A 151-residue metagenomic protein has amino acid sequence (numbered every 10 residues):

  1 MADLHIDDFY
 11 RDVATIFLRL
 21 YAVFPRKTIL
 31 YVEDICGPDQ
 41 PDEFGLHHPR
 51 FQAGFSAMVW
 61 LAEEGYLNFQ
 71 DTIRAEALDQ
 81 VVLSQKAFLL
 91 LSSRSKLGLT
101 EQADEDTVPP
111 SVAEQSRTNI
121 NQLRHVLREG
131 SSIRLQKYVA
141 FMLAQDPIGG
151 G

Functional and structural regions predicted by a protein language model:
A2-G45, Q52: Short amphipathic alpha-helical interface segments
Y10-A14, F55, E64, V81 (+1 more regions): Non-catalytic, well-ordered alpha-helical scaffold segments
L20-F24, L61, L90-R94: Generic structural signal for hydrophobic core residues of well-folded globular domains
G45-E64, L78: Short amphipathic alpha-helical interaction segments
T72-Q80: Short, Lys/Arg-rich nucleic-acid/phosphate-binding segment
D79-Q115: Short, amphipathic alpha-helical interaction segments positioned at domain boundaries
D104-G151: Short, cationic, amphipathic peptide segments
